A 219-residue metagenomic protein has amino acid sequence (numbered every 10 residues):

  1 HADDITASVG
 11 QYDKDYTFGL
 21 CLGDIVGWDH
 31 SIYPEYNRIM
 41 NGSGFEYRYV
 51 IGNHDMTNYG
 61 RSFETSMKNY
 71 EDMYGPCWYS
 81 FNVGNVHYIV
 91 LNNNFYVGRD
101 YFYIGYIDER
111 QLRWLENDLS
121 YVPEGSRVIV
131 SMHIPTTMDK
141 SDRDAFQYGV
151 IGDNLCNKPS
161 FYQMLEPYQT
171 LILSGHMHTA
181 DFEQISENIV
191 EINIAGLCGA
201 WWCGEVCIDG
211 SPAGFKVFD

Functional and structural regions predicted by a protein language model:
H1-P34: N-terminal active-site segment of His-dependent metallophosphoesterases
F18, E46, R127: Residues at the starts of beta-strands that form the adenosine-phosphate
L22, Y121-D144: Short acidic, glycine-rich surface-loop motifs adjacent to enzyme active sites
G23-D24, G52-N53, H133, G175-H176: Active-site glycine-centered loops adjacent to acidic/histidine catalytic or metal-binding residues that shape
V26-G27, D55, T136, T179: Short active-site segment of divalent metal-dependent hydrolases/proteases that encodes the spacing between
H30-E124, A145-L171, F182-F218: Extended active-site neighborhood of metal-dependent phosphoesterases/phosphodiesterases
N93, S131-T136, H176-M177: Short, well-ordered beta-to-alpha junction loops that form the rim of enzyme active sites and present histidine/acidic
